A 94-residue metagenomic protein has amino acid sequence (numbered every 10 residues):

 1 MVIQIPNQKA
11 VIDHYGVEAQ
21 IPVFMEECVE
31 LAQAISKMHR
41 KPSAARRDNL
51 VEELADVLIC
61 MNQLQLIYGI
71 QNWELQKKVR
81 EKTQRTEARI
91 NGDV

Functional and structural regions predicted by a protein language model:
M1-V94: Flexible "arm" and connector segments at domain edges
